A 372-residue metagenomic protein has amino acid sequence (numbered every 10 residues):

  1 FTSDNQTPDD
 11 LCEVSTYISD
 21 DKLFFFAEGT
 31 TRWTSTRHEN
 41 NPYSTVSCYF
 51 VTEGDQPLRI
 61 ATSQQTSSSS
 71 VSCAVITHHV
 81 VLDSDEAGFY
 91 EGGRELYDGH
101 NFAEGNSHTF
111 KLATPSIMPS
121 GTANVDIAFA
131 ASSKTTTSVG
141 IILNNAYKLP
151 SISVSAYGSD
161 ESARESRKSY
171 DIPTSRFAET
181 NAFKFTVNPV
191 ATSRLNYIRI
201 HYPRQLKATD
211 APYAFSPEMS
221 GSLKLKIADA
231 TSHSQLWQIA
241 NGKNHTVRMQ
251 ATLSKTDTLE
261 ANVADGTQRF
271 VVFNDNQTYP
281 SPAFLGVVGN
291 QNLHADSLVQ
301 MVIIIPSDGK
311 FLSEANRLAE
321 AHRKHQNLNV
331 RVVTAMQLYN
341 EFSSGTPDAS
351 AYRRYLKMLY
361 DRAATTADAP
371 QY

Functional and structural regions predicted by a protein language model:
F1-D308, S313-E314, E320-H325, E341-Y372: Structured catalytic cores of large enzymes
Q326-V330: A generic structural motif
V332-T334: A structural preference for short, hydrophobic beta-strand core positions in alpha/beta folds
M336-Y339: Short beta-alpha junction loops
